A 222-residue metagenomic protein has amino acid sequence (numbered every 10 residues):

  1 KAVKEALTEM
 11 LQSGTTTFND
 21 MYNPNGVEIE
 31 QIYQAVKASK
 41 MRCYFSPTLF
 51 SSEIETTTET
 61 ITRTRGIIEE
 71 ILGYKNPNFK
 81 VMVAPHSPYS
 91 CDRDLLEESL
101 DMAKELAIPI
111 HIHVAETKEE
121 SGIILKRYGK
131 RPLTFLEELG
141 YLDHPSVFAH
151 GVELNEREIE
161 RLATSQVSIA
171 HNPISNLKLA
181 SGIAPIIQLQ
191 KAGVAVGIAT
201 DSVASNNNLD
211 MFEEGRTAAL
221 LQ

Functional and structural regions predicted by a protein language model:
K1-Y33: Metal-associated gating/positioning segment near the N- to mid-region
G14, V36, V83, H113 (+5 more regions): Divalent metal-coordination and catalytic microenvironments
F18-N19, I110, G197-I198: Hydrophobic residues within beta-strands of alpha/beta enzymes
V27-V152: Metal-coordinating catalytic core of metallo-dependent amide/deamination hydrolases
E138-P145, I187-Q222: His/Asp/Glu-enriched, well-ordered alpha-helical/loop segment that forms or immediately abuts the divalent-metal
F148, E153-E156, N176-I183, N208: C-terminal active-site-proximal or functional interface alpha/beta core segments in diverse enzymes
L154, E158-Q166, N172-L177: Long hydrophobic segments that form regular secondary structure
T164-S165, N176-K191, F212-E214: Flexible glycine/proline-rich, aromatic-decorated loop/lid segments
